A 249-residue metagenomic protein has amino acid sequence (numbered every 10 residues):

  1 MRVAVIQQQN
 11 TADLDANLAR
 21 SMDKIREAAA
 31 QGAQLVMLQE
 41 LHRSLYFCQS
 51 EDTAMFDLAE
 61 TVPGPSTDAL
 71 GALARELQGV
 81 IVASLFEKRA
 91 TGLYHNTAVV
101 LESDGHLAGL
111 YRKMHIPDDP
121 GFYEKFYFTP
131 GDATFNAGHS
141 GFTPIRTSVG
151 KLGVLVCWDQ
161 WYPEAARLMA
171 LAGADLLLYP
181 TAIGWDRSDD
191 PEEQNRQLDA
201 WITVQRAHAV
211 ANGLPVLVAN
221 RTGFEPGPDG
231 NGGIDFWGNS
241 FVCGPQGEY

Functional and structural regions predicted by a protein language model:
M1-Q8: Short beta-strand segments enriched in small/hydrophobic residues
V3, N17, I25-A54, A74 (+5 more regions): Active-site beta-strand/loop signature of hydrolases that rely on acidic residues for catalysis
A4, V99-L101, F241: Conserved hydrophobic/aromatic positions in well-ordered beta-strands
K24, L70, Q205: Aromatic/hydrophobic pocket-lining residues that form π-stacking "cages" and hydrophobic walls in ligand
E51-P63: A charged helix-plus-loop insertion that forms the helical arch/lid used to bind and gate nucleic-acid substrates
E60, A72, R89-T203: Active-site catalytic loop in hydrolytic enzyme cores
A83-K88: Short beta-strand-to-loop element that shapes/binds the nucleotide-sugar donor at the catalytic cleft/hinge
A207, L214-Y249: C-terminal beta-strand edge segments of enzyme domains
